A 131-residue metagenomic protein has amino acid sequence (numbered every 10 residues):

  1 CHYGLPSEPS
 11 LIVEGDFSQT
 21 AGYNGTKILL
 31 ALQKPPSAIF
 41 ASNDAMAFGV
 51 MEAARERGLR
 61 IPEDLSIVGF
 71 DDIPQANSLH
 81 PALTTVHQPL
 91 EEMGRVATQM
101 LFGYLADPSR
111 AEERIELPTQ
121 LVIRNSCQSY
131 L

Functional and structural regions predicted by a protein language model:
C1-L131: Bacterial carbohydrate/catabolite-sensing allosteric modules
